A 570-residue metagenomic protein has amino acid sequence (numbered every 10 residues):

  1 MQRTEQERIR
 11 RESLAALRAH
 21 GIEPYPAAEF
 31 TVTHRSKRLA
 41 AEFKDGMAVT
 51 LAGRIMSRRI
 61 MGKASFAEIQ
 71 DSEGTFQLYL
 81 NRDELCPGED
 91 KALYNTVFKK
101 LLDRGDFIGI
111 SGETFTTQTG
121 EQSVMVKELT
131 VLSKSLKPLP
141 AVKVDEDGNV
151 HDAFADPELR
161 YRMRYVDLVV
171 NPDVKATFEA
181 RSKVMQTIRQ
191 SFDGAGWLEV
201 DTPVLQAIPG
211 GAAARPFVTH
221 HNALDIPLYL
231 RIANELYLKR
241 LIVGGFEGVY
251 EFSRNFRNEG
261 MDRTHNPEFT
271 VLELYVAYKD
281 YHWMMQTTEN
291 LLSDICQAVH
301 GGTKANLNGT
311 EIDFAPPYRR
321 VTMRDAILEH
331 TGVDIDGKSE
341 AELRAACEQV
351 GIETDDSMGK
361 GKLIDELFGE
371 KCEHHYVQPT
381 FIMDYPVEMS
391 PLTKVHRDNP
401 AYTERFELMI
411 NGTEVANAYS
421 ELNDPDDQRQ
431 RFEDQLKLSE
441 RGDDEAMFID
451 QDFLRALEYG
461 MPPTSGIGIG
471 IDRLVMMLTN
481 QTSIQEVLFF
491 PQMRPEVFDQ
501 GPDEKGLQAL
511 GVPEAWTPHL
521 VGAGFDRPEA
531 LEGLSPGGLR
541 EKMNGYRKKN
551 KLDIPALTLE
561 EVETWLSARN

Functional and structural regions predicted by a protein language model:
M1-Q500: Class II aminoacyl-tRNA synthetase catalytic cores and aaRS-like
E496-N570: Compact, charge-rich alpha-helical regulatory domains located at protein termini
